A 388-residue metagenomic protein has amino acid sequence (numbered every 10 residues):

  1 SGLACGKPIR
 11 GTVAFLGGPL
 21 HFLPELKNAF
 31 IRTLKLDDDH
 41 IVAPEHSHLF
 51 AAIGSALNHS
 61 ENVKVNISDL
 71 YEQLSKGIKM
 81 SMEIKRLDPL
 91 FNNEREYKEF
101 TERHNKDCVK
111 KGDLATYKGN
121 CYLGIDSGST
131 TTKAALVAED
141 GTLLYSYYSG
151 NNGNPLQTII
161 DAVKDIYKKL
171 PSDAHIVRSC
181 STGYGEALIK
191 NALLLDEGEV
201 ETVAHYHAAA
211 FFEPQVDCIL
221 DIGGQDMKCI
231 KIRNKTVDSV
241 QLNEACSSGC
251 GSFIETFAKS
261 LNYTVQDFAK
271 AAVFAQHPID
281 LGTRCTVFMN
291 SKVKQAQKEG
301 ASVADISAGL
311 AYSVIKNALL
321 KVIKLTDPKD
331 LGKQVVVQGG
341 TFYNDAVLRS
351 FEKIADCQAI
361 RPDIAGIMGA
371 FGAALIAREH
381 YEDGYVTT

Functional and structural regions predicted by a protein language model:
S1, S291-L320: Adenine-nucleotide phosphate-binding core of ATP-dependent small-molecule kinases
L3-T33, P44-H48, Y184-G185, S313 (+2 more regions): Glycine-rich phosphate-binding loops at beta-strand->alpha-helix junctions
I31-I53, D196-T202, E352-F371: Conserved phosphate-binding/catalytic loops in two-lobed NTP-binding clefts
H48-A51, L57-N62, N151-Q157, N234-H277 (+2 more regions): Glycine-rich phosphate-binding loop plus the immediately following alpha-helix
N58-N120, K228, I376-T388: Acidic, glycine/GT-rich loop-and beta-edge segments that sit at the periphery of enzyme/chaperone cores
V63-P89, I230-K235, N243, I254-V287 (+1 more regions): A short helix-loop
K111-L144, V216-R233: Gly/Thr-rich phosphate-binding beta-strand-loop-beta motif of the actin/hexokinase/Hsp70
I125-D165, V240, E244-A245: Short glycine-rich, Thr/Ser-proximal phosphate-binding strand/loop in the N-terminal lobe of ATP-dependent enzymes
